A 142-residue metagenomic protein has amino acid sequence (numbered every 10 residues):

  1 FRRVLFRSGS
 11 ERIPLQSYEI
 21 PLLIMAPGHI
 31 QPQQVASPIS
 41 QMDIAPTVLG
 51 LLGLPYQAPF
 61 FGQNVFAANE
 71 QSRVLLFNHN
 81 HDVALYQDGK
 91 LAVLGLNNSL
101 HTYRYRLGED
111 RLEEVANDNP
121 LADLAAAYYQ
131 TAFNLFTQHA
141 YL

Functional and structural regions predicted by a protein language model:
R3-L142: Solvent-exposed soluble domains appended to multi-pass membrane proteins
